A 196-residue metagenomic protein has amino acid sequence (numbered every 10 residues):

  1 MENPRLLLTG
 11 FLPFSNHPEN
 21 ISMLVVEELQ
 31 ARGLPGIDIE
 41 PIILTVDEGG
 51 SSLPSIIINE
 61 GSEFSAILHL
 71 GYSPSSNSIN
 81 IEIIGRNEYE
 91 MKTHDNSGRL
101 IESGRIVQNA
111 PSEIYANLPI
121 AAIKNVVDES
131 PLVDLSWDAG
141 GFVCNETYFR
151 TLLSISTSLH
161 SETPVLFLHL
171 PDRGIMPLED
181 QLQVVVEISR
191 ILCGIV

Functional and structural regions predicted by a protein language model:
M1-G141, L153-E162, Q183-V184, S189-V196: N-terminal catalytic or cofactor-binding beta/alpha core of small enzyme domains
S15-N16, G174-M176: Short, small-residue-enriched loops and turns at beta-alpha junctions that line or gate enzyme active sites
N145-L153: Short, hydrophobic/amphipathic alpha-helical patches that form generic packing surfaces within helical domains
H169-R173: An accessory alpha-helical subdomain
M176-L182: A short acidic/glycine-rich loop-to-helix N-cap element
